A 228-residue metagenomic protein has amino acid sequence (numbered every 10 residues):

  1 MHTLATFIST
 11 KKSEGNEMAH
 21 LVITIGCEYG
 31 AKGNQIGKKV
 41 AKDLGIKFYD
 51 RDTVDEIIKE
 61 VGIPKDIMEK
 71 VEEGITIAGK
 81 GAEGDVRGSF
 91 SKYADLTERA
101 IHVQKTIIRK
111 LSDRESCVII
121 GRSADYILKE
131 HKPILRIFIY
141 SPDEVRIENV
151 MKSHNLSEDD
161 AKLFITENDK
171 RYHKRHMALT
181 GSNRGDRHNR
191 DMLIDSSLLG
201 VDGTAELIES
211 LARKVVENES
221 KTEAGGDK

Functional and structural regions predicted by a protein language model:
M1-A19: Extreme N-terminal, non-catalytic leader segments that precede Walker-type/kinase nucleotide-binding cores
I25-K38: Glycine-rich phosphate-binding P-loop
K47-I58: Short beta-strand-centered segment that lines the nucleotide-binding/catalytic pocket of NTP-utilizing
I58-S116: ATP-dependent small-molecule kinase phosphotransfer cores that center on conserved nucleotide phosphate-binding segments
I77-E83, S157-D202: Small-molecule kinase domains that catalyze NTP-dependent phosphoryl transfer to phosphate-bearing small molecules
T106-R109, A178-K228: NTP-dependent small-molecule kinase module
G121-D125: Short, polar loop motifs at secondary-structure junctions
E130-K152, E158-N168: Conserved phosphate-donor/acceptor-positioning beta-strand/loop module used by diverse small-molecule
